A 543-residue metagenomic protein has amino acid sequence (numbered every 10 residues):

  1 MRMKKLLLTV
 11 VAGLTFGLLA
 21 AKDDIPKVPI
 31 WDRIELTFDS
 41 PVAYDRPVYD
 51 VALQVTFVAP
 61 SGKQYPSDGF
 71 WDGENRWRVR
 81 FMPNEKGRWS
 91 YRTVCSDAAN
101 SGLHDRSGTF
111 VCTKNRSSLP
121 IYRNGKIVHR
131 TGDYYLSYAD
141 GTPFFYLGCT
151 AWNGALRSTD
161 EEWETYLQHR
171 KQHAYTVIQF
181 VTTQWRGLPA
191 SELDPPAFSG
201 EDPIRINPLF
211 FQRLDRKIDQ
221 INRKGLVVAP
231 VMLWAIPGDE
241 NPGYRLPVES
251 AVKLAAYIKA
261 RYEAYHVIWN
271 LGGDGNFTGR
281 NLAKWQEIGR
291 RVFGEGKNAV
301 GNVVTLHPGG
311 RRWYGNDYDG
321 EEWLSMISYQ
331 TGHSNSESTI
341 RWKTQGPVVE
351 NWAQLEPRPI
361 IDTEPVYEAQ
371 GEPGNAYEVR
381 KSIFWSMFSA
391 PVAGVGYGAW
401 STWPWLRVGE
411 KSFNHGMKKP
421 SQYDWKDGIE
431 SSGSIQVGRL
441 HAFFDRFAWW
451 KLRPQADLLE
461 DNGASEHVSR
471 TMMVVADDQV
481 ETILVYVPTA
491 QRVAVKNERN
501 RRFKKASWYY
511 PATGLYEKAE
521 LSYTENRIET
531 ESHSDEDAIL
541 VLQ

Functional and structural regions predicted by a protein language model:
M1-L6: Positively charged n-region of N-terminal signal peptides that target proteins for export
L8-A20: Hydrophobic h-region of N-terminal signal peptides that target proteins for export in Gram-negative bacteria
K22-S61, S67, T109-R116, R123-I127 (+1 more regions): Non-catalytic, glycine-rich low-complexity segments
D23-V28, A43, Y367-Q370, R380-E520 (+1 more regions): Aromatic- and carboxylate-lined catalytic core of secreted/periplasmic carbohydrate-active enzymes
T56, Y65-T131, L156: Extended acidic/polar, glycine-enriched regions that form or flank non-catalytic beta-rich accessory modules
A59-F70, Y510-N526: Solvent-exposed beta-strand/loop surfaces of large extracellular or lumenal domains
P120-Y122, K126-E337: Active-site mouth of glycoside hydrolases
E321-S412: Catalytic-core region of carbohydrate-active enzymes that cleave or remodel glycosidic bonds
